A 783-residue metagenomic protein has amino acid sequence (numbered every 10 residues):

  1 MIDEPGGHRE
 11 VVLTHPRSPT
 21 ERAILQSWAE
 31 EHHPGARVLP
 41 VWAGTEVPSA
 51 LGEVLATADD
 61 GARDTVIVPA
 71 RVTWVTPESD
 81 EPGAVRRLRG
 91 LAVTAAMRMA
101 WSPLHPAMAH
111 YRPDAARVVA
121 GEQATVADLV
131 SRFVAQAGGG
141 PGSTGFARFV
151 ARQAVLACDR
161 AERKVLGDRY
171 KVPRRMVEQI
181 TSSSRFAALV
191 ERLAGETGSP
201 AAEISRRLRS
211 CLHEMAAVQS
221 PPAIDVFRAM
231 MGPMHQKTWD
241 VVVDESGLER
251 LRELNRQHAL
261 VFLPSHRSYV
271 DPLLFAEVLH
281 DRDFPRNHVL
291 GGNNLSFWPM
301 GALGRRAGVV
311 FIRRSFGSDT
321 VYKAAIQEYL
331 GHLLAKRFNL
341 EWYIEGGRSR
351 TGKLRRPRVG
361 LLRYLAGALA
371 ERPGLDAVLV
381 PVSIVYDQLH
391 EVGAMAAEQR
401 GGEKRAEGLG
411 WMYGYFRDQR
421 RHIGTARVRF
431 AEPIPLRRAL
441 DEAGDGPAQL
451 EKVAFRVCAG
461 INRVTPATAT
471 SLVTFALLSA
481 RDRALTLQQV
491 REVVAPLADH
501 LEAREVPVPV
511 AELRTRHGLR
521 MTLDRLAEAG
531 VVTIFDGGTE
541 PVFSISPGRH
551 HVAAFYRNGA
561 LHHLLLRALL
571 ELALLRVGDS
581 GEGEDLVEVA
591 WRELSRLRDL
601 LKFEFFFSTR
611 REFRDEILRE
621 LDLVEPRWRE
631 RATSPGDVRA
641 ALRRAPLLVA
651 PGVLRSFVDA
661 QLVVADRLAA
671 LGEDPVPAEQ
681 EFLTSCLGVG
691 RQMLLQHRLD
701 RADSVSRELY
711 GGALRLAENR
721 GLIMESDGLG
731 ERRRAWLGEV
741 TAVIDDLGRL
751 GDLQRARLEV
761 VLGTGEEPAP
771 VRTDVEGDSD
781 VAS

Functional and structural regions predicted by a protein language model:
M1-S783: Membrane-interfacial terminal anchoring regions of lipid-handling membrane enzymes
